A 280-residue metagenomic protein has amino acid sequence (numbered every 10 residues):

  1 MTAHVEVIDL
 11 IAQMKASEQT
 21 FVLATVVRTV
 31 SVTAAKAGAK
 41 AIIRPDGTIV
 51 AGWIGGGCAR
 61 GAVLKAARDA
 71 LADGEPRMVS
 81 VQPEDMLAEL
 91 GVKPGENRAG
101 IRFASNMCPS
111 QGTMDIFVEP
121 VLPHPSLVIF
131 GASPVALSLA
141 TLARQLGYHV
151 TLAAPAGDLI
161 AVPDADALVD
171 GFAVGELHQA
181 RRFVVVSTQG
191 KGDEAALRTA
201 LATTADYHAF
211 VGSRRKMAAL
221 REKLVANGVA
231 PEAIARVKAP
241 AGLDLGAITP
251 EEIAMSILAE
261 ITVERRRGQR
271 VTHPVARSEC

Functional and structural regions predicted by a protein language model:
M1-L168, G175, Q179-F183, K216 (+2 more regions): Segments forming oxygen-rich coordination pockets for charged ligands
A24-T25, I49-V50, H208, P240-D244: Short glycine-rich or small-residue beta-strand-to-loop segments that form or flank ligand, phosphate, metal/Fe-S
M114-D115, A196, V229: Short, flexible segments with low predicted structural confidence
S126, D164-D166, D206, P231-V237: A general secondary-structure boundary signal
V150, V184, H208, I234-V237: Hydrophobic/aromatic residues located in beta-strands of well-ordered beta-sheets within soluble catalytic
A167-A226, A247, A254, T262: Phosphate-bearing ligand-interacting subdomains that bind or position ATP/ADP/UDP/GDP/NAD(P) or nucleotide-linked
V211-C280: Adenosine-phosphate binding glycine-rich loop
